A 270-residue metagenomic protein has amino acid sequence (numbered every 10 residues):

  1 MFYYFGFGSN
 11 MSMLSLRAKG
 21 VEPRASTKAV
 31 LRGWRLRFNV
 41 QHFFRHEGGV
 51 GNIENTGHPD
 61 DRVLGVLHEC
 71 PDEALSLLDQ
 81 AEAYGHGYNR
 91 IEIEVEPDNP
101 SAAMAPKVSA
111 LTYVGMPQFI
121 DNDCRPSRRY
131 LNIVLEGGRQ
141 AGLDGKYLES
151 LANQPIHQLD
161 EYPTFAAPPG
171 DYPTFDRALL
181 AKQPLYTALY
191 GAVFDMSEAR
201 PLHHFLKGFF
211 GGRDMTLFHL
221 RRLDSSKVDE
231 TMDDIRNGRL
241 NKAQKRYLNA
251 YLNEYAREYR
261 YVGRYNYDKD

Functional and structural regions predicted by a protein language model:
M1-F175, D195, L240-A243, Y247-D270: A glycine-rich, hydrophobic/aromatic-adjacent loop/helix-cap motif
Y162-F218, L223, E230, D234 (+1 more regions): Low-complexity Ser/Thr/Gly/Asn-rich repetitive segments
M232-K242: Ligand-recognition surfaces built from glycine- and aromatic
